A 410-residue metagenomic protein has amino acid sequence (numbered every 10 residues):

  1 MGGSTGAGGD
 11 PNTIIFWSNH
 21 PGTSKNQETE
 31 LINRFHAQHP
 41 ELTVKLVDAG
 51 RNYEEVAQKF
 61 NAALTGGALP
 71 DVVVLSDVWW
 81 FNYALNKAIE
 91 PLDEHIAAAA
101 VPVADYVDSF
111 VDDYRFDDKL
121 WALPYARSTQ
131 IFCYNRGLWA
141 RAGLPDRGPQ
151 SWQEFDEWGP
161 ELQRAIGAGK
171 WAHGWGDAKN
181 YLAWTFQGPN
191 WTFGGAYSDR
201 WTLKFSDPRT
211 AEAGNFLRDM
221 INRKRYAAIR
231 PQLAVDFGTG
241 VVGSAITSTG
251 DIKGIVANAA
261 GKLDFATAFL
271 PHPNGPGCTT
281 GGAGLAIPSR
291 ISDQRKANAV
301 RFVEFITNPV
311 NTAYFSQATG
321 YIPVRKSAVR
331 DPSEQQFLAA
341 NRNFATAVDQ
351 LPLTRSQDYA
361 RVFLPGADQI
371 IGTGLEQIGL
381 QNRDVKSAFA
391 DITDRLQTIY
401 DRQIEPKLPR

Functional and structural regions predicted by a protein language model:
M1-I15, A37, Q397-R410: Short, low-complexity disordered leader/linker segments with a strong preference for bacterial N-terminal type II
D10-P21, L42-V47, D71-V72, W121 (+2 more regions): Short, well-ordered beta-strand elements
R34-Y106, R141-G143, V241-S244, N258 (+2 more regions): Extracytoplasmic "Venus flytrap"/periplasmic binding protein-like
D77-T129, T185, A260, D264-A268 (+2 more regions): Hinge/lid segment of periplasmic solute-binding proteins
S109, A268, Q317-T373, Q377 (+1 more regions): Long, aromatic- and glycine/proline-rich binding clefts that accommodate carbohydrate-like moieties
F116-Y125, Q130, Q153-T202, V242: Extracytoplasmic/periplasmic solute-binding protein
A142, A211, N215, D219-K224 (+2 more regions): Extracytoplasmic/periplasmic substrate-recognition and gating elements
W158-Q163, R200-R230, L270: Glycine-centered hinge/linker elements that transmit conformational signals in sensory and ligand-binding systems
